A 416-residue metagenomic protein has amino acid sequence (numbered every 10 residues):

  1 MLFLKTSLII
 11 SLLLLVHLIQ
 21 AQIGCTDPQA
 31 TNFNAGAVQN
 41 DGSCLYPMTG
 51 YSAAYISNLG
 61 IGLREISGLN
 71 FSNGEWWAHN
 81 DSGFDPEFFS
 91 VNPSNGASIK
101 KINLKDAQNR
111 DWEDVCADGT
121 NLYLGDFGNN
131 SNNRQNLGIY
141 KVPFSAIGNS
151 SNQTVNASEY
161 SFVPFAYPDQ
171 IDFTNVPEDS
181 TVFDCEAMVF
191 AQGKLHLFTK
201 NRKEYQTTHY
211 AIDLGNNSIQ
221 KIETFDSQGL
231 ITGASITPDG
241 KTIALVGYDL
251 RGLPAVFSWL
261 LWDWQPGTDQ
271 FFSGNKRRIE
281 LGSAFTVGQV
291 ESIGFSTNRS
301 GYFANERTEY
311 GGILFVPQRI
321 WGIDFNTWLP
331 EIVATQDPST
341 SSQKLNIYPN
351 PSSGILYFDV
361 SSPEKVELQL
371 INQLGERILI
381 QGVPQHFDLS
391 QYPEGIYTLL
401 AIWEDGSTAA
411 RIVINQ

Functional and structural regions predicted by a protein language model:
M1-T6, L69: Positively charged n-region of N-terminal signal peptides that target proteins for export
L4-K5, S11, H17-P47: Primarily marks secretory-pathway-exposed extracellular/lumenal segments that are disulfide- and glycosylation-prone
I19-G24, G42-Y51, N326-S342: Low-complexity, Pro/Thr/Ser/Gly/Ala-rich linker/spacer regions in secreted, extracellular modular proteins
D27, N34, N92-P93, S296 (+2 more regions): Short, acidic, Ser/Thr-enriched surface-loop or helix-capping motifs
P28, D41-S43, V163, G354 (+2 more regions): Extracytoplasmic/periplasmic beta-strand context in beta-sandwich domains, especially the cupredoxin/COX2 CuA-binding
T31, V38, A97, K241 (+3 more regions): Residue-level signal for well-ordered, solvent-exposed loop/turn and beta-edge residues enriched in charged/polar side
P47-V333: Sequence/structural signature of beta-propeller domains
P338-Q416: C-terminal outer-membrane/trafficking sorting elements
